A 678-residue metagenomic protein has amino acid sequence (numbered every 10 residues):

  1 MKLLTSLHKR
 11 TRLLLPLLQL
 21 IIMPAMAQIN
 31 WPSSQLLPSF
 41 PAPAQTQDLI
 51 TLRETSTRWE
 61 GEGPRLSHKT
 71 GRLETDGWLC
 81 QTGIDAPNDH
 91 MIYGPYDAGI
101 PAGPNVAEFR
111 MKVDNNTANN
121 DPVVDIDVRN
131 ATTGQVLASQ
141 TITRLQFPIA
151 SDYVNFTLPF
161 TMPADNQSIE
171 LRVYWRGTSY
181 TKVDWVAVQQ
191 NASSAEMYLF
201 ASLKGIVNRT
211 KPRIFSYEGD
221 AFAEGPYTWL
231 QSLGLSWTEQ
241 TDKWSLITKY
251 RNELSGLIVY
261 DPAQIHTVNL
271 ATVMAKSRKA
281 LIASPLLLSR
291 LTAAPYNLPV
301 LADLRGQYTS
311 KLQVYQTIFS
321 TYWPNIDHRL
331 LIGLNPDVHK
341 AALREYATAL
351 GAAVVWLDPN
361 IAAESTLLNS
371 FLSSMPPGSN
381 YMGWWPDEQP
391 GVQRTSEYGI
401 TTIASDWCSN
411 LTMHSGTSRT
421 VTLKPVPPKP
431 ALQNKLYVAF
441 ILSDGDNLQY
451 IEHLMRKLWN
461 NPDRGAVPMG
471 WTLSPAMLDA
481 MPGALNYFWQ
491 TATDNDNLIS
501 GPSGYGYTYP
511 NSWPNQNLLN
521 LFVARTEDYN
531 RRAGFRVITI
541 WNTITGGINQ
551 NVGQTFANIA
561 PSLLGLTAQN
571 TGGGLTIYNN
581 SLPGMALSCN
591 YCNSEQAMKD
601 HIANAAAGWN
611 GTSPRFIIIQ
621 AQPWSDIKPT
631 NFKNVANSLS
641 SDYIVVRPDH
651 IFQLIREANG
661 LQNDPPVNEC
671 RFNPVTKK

Functional and structural regions predicted by a protein language model:
R12-P24: Bacterial N-terminal signal peptides
I29-T51, S193-S415: Preference for solvent-exposed, low-hydrophobicity sequence contexts
S39-P101, N116-N119, Y174-S179, V183-N191: Glycan-recognition and processing domains
A98-E108, D165-S168: Extended extracellular/luminal ectodomain segments enriched in beta-structured repeat modules
N116-R129: Beta-strand acidic-aromatic groove motif in beta-rich domains, primarily in extracellular
G134-D165: Extracellular carbohydrate recognition and processing domains and analogous Trp-centered ligand-binding platforms
S409-W489: Active-site beta->alpha N-cap acidic-glycine motif
V438, S443-A466, A476, A533 (+1 more regions): Catalytic grooves of carbohydrate-active enzymes
